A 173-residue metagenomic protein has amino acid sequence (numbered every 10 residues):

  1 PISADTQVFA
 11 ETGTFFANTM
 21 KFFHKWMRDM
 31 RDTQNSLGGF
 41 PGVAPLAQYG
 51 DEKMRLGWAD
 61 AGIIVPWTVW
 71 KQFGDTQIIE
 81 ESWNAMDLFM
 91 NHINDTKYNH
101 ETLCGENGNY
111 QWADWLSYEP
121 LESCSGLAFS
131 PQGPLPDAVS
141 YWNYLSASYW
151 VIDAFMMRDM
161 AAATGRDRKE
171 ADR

Functional and structural regions predicted by a protein language model:
P1-G42, K53, D60, Q72-Y149 (+1 more regions): Active-site acid/base region of carbohydrate-active enzymes
D5-V8, V65, M156: A general alpha-helix detector
L46-L56: Aromatic/His-enriched, Gly/Pro-containing loop or helix-boundary segments that lie immediately adjacent to catalytic
A61-I64, I152: Residue register of alpha-helical TPR repeats
P66-W67, F73: Alpha-helical hydrophobic/aromatic positions enriched in membrane-embedded helices and signal peptides
W70, V151, M157-R158: Heptad-repeat amphipathic alpha-helical coiled-coil interaction surface used for oligomerization/assembly
F155, A161-R166: C-terminal transactivation domains of fungal Zn(2)-Cys(6)
